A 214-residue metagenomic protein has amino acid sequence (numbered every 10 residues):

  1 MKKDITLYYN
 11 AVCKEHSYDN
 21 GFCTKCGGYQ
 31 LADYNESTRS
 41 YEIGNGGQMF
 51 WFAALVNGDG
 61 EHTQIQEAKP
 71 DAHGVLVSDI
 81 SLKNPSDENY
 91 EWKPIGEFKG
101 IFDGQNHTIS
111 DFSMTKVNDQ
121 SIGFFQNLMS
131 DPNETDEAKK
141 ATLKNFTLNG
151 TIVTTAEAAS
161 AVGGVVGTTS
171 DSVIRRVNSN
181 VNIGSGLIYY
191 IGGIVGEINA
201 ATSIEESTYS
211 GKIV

Functional and structural regions predicted by a protein language model:
M1-V214: Surface-exposed repetitive/solenoidal architectures
